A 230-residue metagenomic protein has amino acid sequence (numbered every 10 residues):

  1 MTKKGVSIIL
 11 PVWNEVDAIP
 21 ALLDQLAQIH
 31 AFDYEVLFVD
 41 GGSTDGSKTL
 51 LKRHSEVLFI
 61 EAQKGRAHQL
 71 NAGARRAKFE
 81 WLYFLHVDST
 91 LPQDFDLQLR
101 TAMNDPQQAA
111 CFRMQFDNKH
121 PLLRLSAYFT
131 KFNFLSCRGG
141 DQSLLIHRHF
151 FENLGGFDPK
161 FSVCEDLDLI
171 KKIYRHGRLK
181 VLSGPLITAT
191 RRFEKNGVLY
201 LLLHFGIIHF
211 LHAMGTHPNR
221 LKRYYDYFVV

Functional and structural regions predicted by a protein language model:
M1, R175-V230: Hydrophobic helical membrane-anchoring modules
M1-Q25: N-proximal low-complexity "stem/linker" segments adjacent to membrane-targeting elements
D17-A21, D45-R53: Acidic helix N-cap motif at the loop->helix transition within catalytic regions of sugar-transfer enzymes
D24-D33: Short, acidic, metal-binding catalytic loop of nucleotide-sugar glycosyltransferases
Y34, K48-R76: Conserved donor nucleotide-binding strand/loop of the catalytic core
D40-K48, S89: A conserved acidic beta->alpha catalytic loop
L82: Short aromatic/hydrophobic "clamp" motif used to bind/position activated sugar donors
Q93-L122: Conserved donor NDP-sugar-binding/catalytic core segment of glycosyltransferases
